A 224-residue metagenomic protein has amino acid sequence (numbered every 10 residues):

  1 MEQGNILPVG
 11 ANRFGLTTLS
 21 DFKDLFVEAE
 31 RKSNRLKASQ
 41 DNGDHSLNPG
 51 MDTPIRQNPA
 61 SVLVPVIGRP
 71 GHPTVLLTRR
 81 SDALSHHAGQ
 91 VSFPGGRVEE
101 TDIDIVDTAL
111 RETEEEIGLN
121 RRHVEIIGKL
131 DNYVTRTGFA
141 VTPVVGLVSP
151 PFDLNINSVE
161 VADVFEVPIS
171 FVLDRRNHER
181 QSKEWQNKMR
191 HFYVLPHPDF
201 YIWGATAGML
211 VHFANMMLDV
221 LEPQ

Functional and structural regions predicted by a protein language model:
M1-S92, R97-E115, L119-P151, V161 (+1 more regions): N-terminal leader/linker segments that precede catalytic domains of diphosphate-processing enzymes
I156: A glycine-rich beta-turn/hairpin centered on an aromatic-Pro dipeptide
V159-K188: Amphipathic alpha-helical blocks and their helix-capping loop/short-beta junctions
